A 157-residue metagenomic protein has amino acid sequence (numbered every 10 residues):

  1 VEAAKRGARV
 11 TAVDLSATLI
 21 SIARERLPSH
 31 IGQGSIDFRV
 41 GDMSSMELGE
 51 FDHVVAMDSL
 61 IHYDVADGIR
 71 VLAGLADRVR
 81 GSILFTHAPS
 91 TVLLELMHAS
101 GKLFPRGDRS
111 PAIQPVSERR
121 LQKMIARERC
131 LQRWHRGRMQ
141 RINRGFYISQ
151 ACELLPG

Functional and structural regions predicted by a protein language model:
V1-S45: Class I SAM-dependent methyltransferase SAM/SAH-binding core
V55-A56: A conserved beta-strand element that flanks and buttresses the S-adenosyl-L-methionine
S59: Hydrophobic adenine-recognition pocket in adenosine-nucleotide-binding enzymes
Y63-L75: A short, conserved alpha-helix within the catalytic core of class I
V79-P89: Conserved beta-strand signature within the Rossmann-like core of class I S-adenosyl-L-methionine
L94-P111: Short, glycine-/aromatic-enriched active-site segment of Class I SAM-dependent methyltransferases
P111-L131: Short alpha-helix
G137-G157: Core SAM-dependent methyltransferase catalytic element
